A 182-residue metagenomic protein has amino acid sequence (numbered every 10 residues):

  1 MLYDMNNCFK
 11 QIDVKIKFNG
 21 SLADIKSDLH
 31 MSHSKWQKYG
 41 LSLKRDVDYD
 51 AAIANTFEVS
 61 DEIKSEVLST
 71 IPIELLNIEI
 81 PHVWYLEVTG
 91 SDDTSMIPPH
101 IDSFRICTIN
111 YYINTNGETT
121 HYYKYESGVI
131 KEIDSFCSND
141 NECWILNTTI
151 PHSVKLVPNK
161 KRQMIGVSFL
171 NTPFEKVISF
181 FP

Functional and structural regions predicted by a protein language model:
M1-M5, E74-N77, P99-S103, S135-C137 (+1 more regions): A general structural signal for short secondary-structure junctions and capping/turn motifs
M1-P81: Non-heme Fe(II)/2-oxoglutarate
F9, I106-T108, R162-M164: Short hydrophobic/aromatic beta-strand or adjacent loop that forms the aromatic wall/cage of a ligand/substrate-binding
I16-F18, I113, V167-N171: Short beta-strand-to-loop capping motifs
L68-T70, N77, H121-Y123, K176-F180: Short, charged, solvent-exposed linker or helix-capping segments at domain edges/interfaces that act as flexible hinges
L76-N77, N114-G117, T172-F174: Secondary-structure boundary elements
I80-I150: Catalytic core of non-heme Fe(II) oxygenases with the double-stranded beta-helix
K124-P182: Catalytic core of Fe(II)/2-oxoglutarate
